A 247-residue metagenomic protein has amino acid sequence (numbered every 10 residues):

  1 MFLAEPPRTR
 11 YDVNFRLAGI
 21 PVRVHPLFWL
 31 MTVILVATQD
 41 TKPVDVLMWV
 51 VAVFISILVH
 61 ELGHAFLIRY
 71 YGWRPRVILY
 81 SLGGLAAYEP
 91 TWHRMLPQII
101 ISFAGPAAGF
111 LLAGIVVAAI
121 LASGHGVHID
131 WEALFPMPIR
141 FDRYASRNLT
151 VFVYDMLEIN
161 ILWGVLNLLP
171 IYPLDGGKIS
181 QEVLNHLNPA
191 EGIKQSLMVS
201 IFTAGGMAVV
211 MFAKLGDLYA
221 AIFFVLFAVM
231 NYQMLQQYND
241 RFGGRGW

Functional and structural regions predicted by a protein language model:
M1-W247: Hydrophobic transmembrane alpha-helices and their immediate loop junctions in multi-pass integral membrane proteins
